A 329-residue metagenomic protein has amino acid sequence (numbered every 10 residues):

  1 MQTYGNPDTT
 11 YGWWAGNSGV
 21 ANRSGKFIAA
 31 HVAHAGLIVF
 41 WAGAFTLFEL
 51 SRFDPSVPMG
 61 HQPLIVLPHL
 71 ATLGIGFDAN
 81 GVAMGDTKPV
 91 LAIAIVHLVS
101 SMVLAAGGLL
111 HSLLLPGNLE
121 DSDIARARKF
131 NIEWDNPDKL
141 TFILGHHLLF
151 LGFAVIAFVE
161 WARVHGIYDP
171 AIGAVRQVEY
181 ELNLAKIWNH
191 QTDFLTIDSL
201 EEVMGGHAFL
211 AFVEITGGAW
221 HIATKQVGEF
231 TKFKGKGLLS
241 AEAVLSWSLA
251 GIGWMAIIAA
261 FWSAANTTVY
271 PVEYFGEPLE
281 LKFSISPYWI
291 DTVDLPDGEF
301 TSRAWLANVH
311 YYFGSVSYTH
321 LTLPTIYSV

Functional and structural regions predicted by a protein language model:
M1-G12: Extended, low-complexity, polar regulatory segments
W13-A30, L64-V96, A127-L144, V175-A208 (+2 more regions): Juxtamembrane membrane-interface segments at transmembrane-helix boundaries in membrane proteins
A21, F27-A29, A35-I38, G43-L47 (+13 more regions): Soluble secreted/lumenal catalytic domains with histidine-centered metal-binding or acid-base catalytic motifs
A33-H34, I38-V39, E49-P55, M84-S101 (+10 more regions): Hydrophobic alpha-helical transmembrane bundles of multi-pass membrane proteins
L50-L70, P116-F130, A162-N183, V227-K234 (+2 more regions): Interhelical loop segments of eukaryotic multi-pass membrane proteins
T319-T325: Conserved small/polar residues in nucleotide/adenosyl-binding loops
